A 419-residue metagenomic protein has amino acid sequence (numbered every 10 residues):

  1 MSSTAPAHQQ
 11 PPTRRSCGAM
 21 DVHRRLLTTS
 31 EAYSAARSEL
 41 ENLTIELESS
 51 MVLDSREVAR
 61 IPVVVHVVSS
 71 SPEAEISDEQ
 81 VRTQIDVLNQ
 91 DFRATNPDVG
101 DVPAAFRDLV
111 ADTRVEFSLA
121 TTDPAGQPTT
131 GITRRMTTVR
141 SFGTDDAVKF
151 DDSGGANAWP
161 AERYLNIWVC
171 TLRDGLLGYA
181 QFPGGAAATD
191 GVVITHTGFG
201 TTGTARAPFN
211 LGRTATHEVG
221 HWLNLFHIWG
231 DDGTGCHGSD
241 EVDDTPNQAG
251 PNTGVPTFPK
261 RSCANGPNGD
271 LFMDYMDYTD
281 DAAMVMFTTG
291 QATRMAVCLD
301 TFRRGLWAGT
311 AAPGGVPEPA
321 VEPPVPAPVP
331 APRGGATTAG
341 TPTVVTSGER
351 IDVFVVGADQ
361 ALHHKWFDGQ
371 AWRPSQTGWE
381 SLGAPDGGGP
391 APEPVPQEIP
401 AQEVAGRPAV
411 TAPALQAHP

Functional and structural regions predicted by a protein language model:
S2-P160, W307, A311-E318: Propeptide-to-catalytic entry region of secreted or membrane-anchored zinc metalloproteases
R37, R82-I85, N89, G191 (+4 more regions): Extracytoplasmic/secreted envelope proteins and their assembly/folding machinery, especially bacterial periplasmic
P62-V67, E116-L119, Y164-V169, G191-H196 (+3 more regions): Structural recognition of the beta-strand scaffold that forms the well-ordered cores of secreted hydrolase catalytic
D86-P97, H221-I228, D300, R304: Sec-exported extracytoplasmic/periplasmic mature domains
D145-G230: Active-site-proximal segment of zinc-dependent metalloprotease catalytic domains
R206-M286: The catalytic-center signature of Zn2+-dependent metalloproteases
M284-P324: Pan-zinc metallopeptidase signature
P323-P419: A structural motif
